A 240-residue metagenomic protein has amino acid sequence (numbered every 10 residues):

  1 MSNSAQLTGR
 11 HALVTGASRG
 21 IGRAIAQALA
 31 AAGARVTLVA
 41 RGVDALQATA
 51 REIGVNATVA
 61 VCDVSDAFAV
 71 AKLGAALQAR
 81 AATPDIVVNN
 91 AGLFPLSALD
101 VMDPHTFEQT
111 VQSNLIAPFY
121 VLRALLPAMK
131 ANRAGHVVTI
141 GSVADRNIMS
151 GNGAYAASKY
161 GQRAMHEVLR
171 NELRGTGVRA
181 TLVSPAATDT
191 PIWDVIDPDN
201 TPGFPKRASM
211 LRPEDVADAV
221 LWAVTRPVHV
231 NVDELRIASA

Functional and structural regions predicted by a protein language model:
H11, S18-R19: Conserved glycine-rich cofactor-binding loop
A32-A48: Conserved glycine-rich Rossmann-like NAD(P)H-binding loop of the short-chain dehydrogenase/reductase
V61-K72, P104: The beta1-alpha1 cofactor-binding region of Rossmann-like NAD(H)/NADP(H)-dependent oxidoreductases
A98-L99, D103-V111: Substrate-binding pocket helix/loop in short-chain dehydrogenase/reductase
L122, S158: Active-site helix of classical SDR
S142: Residue(s) in the substrate-gating loop at a strand-loop-helix junction that position the organic substrate next
G175-V178, L182-V183, G203-A240: C-terminal helical subdomain
